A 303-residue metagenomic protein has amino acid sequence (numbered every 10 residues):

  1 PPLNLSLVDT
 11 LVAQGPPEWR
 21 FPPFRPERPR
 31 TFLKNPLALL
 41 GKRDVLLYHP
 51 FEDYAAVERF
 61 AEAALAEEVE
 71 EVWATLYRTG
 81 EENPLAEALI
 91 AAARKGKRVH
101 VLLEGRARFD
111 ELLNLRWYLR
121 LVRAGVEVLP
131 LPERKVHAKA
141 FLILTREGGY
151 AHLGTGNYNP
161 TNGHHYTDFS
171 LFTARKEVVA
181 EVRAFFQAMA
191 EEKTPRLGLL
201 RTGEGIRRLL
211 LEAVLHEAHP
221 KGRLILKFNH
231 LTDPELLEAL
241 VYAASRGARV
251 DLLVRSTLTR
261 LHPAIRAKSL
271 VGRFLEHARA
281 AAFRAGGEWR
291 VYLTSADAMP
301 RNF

Functional and structural regions predicted by a protein language model:
P1-G222, Y242, R246, S256-F303: N-terminal localization/anchoring segments of enzymes in phospholipid and broader phosphate metabolism
I225: Catalytic grooves of carbohydrate-active enzymes
D233: Glycine-rich phosphate-binding loops at beta-strand->alpha-helix junctions
R249-L253: Hydrophobic alpha/beta core scaffold segments
